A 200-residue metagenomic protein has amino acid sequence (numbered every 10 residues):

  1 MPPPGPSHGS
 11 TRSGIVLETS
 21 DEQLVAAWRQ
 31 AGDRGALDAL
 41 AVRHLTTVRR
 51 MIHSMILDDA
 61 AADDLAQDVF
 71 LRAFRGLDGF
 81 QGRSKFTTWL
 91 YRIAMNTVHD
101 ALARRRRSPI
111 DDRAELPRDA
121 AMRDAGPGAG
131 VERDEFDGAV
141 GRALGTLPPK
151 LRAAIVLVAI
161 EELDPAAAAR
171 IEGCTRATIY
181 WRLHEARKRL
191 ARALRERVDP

Functional and structural regions predicted by a protein language model:
G5, I15-Q23, D100, S108-D137 (+1 more regions): Internal acidic/polar
P6, R29-A39, R49-D68, E196-P200: Short, charged helix-capping/linker segments at alpha-helix termini
R43-T46, S54-L57, V156-L163: Short helix-capping/turn signature of helix-turn-helix
H44, R182-E185, R189: Residues within the DNA-recognition helix of helix-turn-helix
S54, D78-G82, R92-D112, M122 (+2 more regions): Arg/Lys-rich amphipathic alpha helix in sigma70-family domain 2
D64-L71, S84-N96: Structural recognition of an alpha-helix C-terminal capping motif at a helix-to-coil junction
A103-R106, K150-R152, R187-P200: Short, Lys/Arg-enriched C-terminal cap helix and immediately downstream tail that follows
G145, P149-A153, L157, E161-T178 (+1 more regions): Helix-turn-helix DNA-binding module
